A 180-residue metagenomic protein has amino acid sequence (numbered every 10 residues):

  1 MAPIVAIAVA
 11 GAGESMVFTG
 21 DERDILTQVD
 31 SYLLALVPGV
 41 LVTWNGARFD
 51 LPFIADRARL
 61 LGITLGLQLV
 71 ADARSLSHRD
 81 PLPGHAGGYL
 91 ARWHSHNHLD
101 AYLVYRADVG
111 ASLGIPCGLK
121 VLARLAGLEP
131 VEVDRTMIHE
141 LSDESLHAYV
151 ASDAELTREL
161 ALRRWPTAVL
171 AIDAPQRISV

Functional and structural regions predicted by a protein language model:
M1-A8: Entry/capping segment at the start of metal-dependent catalytic domains with acidic active-site entry clusters
A2, G66, R74-V180: Conserved "right-hand" nucleotidyltransferase catalytic core of DNA-directed polymerases
V9-E14: Gly-rich Lys/Arg/Thr-decorated short loops/hinges at beta-loop-alpha junctions or inter-strand turns that position
S15-G114: Conserved DEDDh/DEDDy metal-dependent 3′-5′ exonuclease domain
